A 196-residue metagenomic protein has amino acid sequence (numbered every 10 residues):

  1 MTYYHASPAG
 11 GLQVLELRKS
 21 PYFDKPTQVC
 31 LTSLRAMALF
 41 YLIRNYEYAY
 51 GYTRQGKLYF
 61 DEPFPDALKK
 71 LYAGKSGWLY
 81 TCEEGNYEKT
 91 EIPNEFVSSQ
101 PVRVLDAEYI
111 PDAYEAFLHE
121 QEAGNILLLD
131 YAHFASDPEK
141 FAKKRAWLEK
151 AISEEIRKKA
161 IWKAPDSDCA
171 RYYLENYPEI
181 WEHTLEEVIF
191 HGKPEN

Functional and structural regions predicted by a protein language model:
M1-P26, Y41-R44: ADP-ribose/NAD+-binding catalytic cleft of ART/PARP-like enzymes
M1-T2, K25-V29, R35, K75-W78: Short, surface-exposed beta-edge/turn micro-motifs
G11, A38, Y87: Short, acidic Gly/Pro/Ser/Thr-rich loop/turn segments
P21-Y22, V29, L68-Y72: A general structural signal for short secondary-structure junctions and capping/turn motifs
V29-Y50: Short, well-structured hydrophobic secondary-structure segments
R44-N196: Conserved NAD+-utilizing ADP-ribose enzyme module
